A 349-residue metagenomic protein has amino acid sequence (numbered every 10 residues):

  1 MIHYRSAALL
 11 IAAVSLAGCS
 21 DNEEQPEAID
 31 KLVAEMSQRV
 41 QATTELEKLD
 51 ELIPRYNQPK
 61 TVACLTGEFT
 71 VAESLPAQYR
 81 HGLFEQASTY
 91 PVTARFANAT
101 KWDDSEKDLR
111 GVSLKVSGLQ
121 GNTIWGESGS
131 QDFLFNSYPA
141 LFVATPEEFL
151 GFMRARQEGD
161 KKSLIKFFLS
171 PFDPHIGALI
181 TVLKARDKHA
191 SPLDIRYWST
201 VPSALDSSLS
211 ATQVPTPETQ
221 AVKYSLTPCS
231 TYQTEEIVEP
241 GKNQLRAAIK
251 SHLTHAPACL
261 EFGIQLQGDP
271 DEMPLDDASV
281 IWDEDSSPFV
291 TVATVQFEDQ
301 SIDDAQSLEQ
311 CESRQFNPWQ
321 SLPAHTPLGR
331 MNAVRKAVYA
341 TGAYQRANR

Functional and structural regions predicted by a protein language model:
M1-A7: Bacterial N-terminal signal peptides that target proteins for export
L9-A13: Hydrophobic helical h-region of N-terminal Sec-dependent signal peptides in bacterial secretory/periplasmic proteins
S15-G18: C-terminal motif of bacterial Sec signal peptides marking the signal peptidase cleavage site
D21-R349: Active-site-adjacent core segments of small-molecule enzymes
